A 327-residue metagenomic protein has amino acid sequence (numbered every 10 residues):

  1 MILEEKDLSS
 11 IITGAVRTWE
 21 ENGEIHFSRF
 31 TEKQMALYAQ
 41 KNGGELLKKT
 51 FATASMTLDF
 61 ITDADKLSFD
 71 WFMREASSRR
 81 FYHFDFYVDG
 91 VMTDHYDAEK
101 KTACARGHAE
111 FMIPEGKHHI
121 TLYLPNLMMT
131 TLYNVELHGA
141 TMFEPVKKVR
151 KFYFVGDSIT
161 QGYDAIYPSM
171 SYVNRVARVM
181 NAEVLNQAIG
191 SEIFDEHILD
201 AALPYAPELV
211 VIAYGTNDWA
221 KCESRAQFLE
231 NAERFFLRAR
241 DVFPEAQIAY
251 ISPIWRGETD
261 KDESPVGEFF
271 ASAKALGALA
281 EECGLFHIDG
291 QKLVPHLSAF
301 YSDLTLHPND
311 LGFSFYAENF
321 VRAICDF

Functional and structural regions predicted by a protein language model:
M1-D7, G14, T18, R29 (+3 more regions): Secondary-structure junction/capping motif
M1-F152, F327: N-terminal secretory targeting modules
F51, A64, H197-F327: Alpha-helical cap/lid subdomain in secreted, periplasmic, or secretory-pathway luminal O-acyl-processing enzymes
F69, V184-A188, Y250: A structural signal for short, well-ordered beta-strand segments and their strand-loop junctions that often border
W71, G156, D289: Pocket-edge structural micro-motifs
M73-E75, S158, T216, I254: Residue-level signal for short, function-critical loop segments
V91, L122-G190, D195-A206: Serine-esterase "nucleophile elbow" of acetyl-processing enzymes
T93, Q161, I193, G257 (+1 more regions): Flexible, glycine-rich phosphate/dinucleotide-binding loops and adjacent beta-alpha linkers at cofactor/substrate
